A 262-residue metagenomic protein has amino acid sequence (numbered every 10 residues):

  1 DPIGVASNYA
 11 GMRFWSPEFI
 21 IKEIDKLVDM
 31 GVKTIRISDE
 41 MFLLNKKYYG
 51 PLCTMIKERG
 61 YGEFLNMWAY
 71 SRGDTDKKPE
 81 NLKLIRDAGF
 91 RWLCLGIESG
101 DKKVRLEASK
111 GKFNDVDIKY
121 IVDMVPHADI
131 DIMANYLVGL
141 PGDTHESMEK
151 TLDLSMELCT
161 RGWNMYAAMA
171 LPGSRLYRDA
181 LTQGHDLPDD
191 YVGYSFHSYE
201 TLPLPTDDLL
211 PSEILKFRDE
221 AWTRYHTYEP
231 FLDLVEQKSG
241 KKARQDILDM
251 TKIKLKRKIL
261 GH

Functional and structural regions predicted by a protein language model:
D1-M133, D153: Radical SAM [4Fe-4S] cluster-binding motif and immediate context
E18, V116, E146, S212-L215: A generic "alpha-helical surface" signal
V32, T160-R161: Proline-aspartate-enriched helix->loop->beta-strand connector
Y49, M148, R175-R178: Histidine/acidic-residue-rich catalytic or RNA/ligand-binding cores of hydrolases and nuclease-related proteins
S71-D74, E98-S109, V122-S147, Y166-P172 (+1 more regions): Conserved strand-turn element in the central/C-terminal portion of the radical SAM core barrel that lines
E80-L84, P141-E157: Catalytic cores of alpha/beta
R175-T182, P188-H262: Radical SAM enzyme core and accessory elements
